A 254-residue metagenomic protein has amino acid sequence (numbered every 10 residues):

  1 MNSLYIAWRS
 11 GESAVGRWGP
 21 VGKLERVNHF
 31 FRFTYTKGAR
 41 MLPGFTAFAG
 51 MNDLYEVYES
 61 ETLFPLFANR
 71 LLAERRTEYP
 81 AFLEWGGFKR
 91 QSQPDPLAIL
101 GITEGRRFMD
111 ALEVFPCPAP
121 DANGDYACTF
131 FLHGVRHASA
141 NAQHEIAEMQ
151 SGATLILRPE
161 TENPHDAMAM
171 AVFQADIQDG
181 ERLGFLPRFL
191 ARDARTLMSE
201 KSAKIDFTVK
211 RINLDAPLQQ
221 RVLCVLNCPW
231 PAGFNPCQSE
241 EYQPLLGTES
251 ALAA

Functional and structural regions predicted by a protein language model:
M1-A254: Conserved active-site motif detector
